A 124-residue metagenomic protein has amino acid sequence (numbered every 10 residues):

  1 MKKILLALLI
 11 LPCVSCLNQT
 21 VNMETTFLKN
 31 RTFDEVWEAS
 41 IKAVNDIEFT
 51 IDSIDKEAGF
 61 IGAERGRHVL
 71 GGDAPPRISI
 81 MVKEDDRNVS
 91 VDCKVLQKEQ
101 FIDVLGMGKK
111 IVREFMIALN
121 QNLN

Functional and structural regions predicted by a protein language model:
I4-V14: Sec-dependent N-terminal signal peptides
C16-N124: Ser/Thr-rich, low-complexity intrinsically disordered terminal regions
